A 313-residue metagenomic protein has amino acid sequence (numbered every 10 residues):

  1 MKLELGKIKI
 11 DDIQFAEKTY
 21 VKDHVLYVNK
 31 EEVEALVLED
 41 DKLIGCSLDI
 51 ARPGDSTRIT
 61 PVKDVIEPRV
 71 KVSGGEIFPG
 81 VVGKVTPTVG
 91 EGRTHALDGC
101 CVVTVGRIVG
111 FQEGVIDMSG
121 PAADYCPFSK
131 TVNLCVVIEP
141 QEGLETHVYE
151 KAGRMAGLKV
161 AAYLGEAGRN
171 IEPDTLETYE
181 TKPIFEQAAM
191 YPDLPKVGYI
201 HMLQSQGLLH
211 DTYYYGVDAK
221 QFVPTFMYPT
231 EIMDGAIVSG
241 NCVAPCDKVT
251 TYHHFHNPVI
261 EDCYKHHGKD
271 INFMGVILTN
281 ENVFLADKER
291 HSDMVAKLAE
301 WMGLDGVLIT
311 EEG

Functional and structural regions predicted by a protein language model:
M1-V223: Long, compositionally biased, glycine/small-hydrophobic-enriched stretches that function as flexible linkers, tethers
V160, L164, C263-Y264, A299: Hydrophobic, Leu/Ile/Phe/Ala-enriched alpha-helical segments that form helix-helix packing faces
F185-Q187, M294-L298: Generic recognition of flexible, low-complexity loop/linker segments
A189-N280: Membrane-embedded hairpin module used as a gating/binding unit in multi-pass transport and secretion proteins
Q204-S205, T310-G313: Gly/Ser/Thr-rich loops at beta-strand to alpha-helix junctions that form or flank small-molecule/cofactor-binding
N280-E281, I309: A short, structure-level motif marking secondary-structure boundaries and short turns
V283-A296: A general structural motif
G303-L304, L308: Proline-aspartate-enriched helix->loop->beta-strand connector
